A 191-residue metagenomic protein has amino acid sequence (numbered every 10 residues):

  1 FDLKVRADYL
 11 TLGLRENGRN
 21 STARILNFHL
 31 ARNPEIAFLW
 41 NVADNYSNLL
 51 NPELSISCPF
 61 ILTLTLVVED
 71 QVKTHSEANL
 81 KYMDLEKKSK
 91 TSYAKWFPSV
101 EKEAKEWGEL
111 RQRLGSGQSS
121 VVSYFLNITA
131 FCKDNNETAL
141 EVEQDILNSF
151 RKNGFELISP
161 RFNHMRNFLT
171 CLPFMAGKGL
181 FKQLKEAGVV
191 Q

Functional and structural regions predicted by a protein language model:
F1-V190: Extended, folded cores of ATP/NTP-driven motor/assembly subunits in large transport and secretion machines
